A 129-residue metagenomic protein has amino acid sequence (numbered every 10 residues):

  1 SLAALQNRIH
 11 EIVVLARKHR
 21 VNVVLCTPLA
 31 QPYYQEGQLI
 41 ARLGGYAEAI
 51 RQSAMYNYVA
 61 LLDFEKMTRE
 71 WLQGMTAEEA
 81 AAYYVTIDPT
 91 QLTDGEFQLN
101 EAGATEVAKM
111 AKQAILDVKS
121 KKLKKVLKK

Functional and structural regions predicted by a protein language model:
S1-A4, Q31: Oxyanion-hole/transition-state-stabilizing segment in secreted/luminal serine hydrolases and related acyltransferases
A3-H10, V14, T105, K109-K112: Amphipathic, non-transmembrane alpha-helical secondary structure
V14-N22, V59: A short helix->loop->beta-strand "cap" motif at the edges of active sites that frequently abuts
L25-C26: Structural beta-sheet core signal
L29-K129: Catalytic His-Asp segment of secreted/periplasmic serine-dependent ester chemistry enzymes
